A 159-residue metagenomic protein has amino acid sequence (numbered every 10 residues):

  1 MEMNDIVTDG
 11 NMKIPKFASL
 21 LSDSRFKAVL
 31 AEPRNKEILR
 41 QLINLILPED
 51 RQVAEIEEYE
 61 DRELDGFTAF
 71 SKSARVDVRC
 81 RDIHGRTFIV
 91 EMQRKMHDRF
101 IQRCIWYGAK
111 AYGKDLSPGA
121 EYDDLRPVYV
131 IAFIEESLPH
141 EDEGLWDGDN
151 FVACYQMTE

Functional and structural regions predicted by a protein language model:
M1-E159: Elongated, amphipathic alpha-helical interaction scaffolds
